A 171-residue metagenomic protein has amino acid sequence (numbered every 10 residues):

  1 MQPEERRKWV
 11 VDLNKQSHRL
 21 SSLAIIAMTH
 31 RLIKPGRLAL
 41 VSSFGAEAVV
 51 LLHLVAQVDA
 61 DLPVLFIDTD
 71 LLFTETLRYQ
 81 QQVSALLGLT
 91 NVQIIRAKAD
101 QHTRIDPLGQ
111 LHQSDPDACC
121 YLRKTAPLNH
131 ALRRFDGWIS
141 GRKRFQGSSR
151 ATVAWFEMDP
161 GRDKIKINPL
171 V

Functional and structural regions predicted by a protein language model:
M1-V171: Nucleotide-activated chemistry modules centered on ATP-dependent adenylation/adenylyltransferase
